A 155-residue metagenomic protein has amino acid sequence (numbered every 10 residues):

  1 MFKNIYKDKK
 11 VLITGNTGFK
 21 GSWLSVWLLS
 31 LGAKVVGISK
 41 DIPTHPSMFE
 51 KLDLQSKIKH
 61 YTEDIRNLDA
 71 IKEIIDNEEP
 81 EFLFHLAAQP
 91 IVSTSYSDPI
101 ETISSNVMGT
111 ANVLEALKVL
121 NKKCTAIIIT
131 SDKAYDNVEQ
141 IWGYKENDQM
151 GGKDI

Functional and structural regions predicted by a protein language model:
M1-I155: N-terminal Rossmann-like NAD(P)+-binding domain of SDR-like oxidoreductases, especially those catalyzing
